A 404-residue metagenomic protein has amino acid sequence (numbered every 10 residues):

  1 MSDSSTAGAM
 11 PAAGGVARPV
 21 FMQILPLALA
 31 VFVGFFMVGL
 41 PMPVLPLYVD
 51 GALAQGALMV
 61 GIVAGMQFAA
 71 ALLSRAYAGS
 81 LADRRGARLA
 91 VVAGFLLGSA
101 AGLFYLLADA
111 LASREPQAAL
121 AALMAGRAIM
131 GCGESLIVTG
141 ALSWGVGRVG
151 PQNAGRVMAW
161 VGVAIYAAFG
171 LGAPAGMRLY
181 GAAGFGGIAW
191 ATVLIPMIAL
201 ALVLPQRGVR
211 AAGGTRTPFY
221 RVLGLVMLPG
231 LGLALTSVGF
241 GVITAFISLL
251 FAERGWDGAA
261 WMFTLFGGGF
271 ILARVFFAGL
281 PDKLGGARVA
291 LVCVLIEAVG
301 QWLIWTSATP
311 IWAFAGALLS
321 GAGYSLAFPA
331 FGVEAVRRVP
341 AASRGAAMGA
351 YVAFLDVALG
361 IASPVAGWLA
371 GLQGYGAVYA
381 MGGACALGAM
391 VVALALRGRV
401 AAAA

Functional and structural regions predicted by a protein language model:
M22-V63, F68, G232, V238-L250 (+1 more regions): Helix-loop boundary and gating motifs at the non-cytosolic
F32, P116-L136, W312-L326: Hydrophobic core of transmembrane alpha-helices in multi-pass small-molecule transporters, especially MFS/SLC-type
F68-A76, F169-G170, F270-V275, L359-G360: Residue-level signature of mid-helix packing/kink "hotspots" within the transmembrane helices of 12-pass Major
S74-G86, A273-G285, A370: Helix-to-loop junctions at the C-terminal end of transmembrane segments in multipass secondary transporters
L96-P116, I296-A308: C-terminal ends and interior cores of transmembrane alpha-helices in multi-pass membrane transporters/permeases
G126-A164: Cytoplasmic helix-loop-helix junction between adjacent transmembrane helices in 12-TM secondary transporters
V193-A212, V392-R397: C-terminal membrane-cytosol helix-exit motif in multi-pass small-molecule transporters
